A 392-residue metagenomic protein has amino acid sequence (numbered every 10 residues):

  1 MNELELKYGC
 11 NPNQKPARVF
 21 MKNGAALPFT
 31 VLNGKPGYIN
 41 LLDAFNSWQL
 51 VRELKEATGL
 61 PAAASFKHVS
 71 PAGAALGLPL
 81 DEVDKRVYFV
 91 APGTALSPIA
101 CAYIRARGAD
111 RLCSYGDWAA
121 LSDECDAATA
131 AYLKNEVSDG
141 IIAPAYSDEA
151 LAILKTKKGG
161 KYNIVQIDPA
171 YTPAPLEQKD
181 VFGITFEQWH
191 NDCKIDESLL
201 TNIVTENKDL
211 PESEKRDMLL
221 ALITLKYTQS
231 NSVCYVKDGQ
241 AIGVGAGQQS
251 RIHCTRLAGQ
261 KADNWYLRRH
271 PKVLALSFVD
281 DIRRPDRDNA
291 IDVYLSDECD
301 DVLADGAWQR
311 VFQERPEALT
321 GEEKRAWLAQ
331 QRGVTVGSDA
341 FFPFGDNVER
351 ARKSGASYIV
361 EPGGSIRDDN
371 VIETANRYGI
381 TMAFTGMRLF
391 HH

Functional and structural regions predicted by a protein language model:
M1-L199, E214-S232: Active-site loops and adjacent core secondary-structure elements that bind or stabilize anionic groups
E53, Y227, N264-R268, K353 (+1 more regions): Conserved helix-loop functional segments at active or binding sites
A57-S65, I164-I167, S230-K237, L267-F278 (+1 more regions): Flexible, glycine/charged-enriched surface loops at secondary-structure junctions
S70, C125, K237-Q240, Q248 (+2 more regions): Active-site-proximal loop/turn and secondary-structure-junction residues that shape catalytic pockets, frequently
A72, D117, L121-S122, N135-V165 (+7 more regions): C-terminal binding/interaction regions
A72-L112, I242-F344: Glycine- and Gly-Pro-enriched alpha-helical subdomains that act as flexible, kink-prone "lid/hinge" or packing modules
E124, I203-S213, F342: Bateman/CBS regulatory modules and CBS-like beta-alpha motifs in cytosolic regions of diverse proteins
P175-L210, R268-N289: Substrate-contacting helices/loops that form the catalytic groove of nucleic-acid and nucleotide-polymer processing
